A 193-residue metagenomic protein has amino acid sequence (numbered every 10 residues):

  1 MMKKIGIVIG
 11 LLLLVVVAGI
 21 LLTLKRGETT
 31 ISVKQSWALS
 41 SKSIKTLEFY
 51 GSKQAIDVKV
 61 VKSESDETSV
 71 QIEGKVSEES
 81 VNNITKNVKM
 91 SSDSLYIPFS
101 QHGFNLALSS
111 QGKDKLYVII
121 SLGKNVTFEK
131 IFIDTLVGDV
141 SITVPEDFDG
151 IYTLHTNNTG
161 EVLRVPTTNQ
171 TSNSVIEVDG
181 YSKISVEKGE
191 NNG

Functional and structural regions predicted by a protein language model:
M2-V81, F104-K124, G160-S172, N192-G193: Short acidic/polar N-terminal linker immediately downstream of export determinants
Q54-I56, D66-T68, D93, F99 (+5 more regions): One face of beta-strands
S80-L95: Charged, low-complexity helical/coil segments in non-catalytic cytosolic or luminal regions
D93-F104, G112, N157-N158, V178-K183: Low-complexity repeat regions of mature extracellularly deployed or surface/particle-associated proteins
Q101, S109, K113-L116, I133-V137 (+1 more regions): Extended, positively charged loop/linker patches that create polyanion-binding surfaces
S121-T135, D139-G193: Short, surface-exposed interaction patches in beta-rich subdomains that mediate adhesion/assembly near membranes
